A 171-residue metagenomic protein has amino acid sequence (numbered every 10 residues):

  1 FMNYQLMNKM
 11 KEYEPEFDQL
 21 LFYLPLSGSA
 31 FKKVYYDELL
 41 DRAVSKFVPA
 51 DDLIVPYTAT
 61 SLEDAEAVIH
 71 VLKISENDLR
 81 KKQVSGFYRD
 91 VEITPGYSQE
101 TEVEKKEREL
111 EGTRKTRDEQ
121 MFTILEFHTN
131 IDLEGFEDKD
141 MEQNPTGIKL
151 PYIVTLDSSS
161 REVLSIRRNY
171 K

Functional and structural regions predicted by a protein language model:
F1-K171: Extended alpha-helical, oligomerization-prone segments that build pores/tubes and scaffolds
